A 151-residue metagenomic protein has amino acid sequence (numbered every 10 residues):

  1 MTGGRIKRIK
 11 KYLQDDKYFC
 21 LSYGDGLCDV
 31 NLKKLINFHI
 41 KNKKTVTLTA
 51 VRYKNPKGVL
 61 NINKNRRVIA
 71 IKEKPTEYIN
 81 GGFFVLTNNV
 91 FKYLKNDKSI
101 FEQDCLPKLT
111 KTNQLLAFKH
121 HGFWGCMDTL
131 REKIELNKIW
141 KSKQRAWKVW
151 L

Functional and structural regions predicted by a protein language model:
M1-C20: Short phosphate-binding loop-to-helix
G4, N31-L32: Short N-terminal helix/helix-N-cap motif within the alpha/beta-hydrolase-1
K17-C20, L27, K33-I40, Y53-K54 (+1 more regions): Catalytic-core segments of class I nucleotidyltransferases/pyrophosphorylases that form NMP-activated intermediates
Y23-G24, L48: Small/polar loops that bind or transfer phosphate-bearing groups
N42-R52: A short, conserved acidic/glycine-rich loop-to-beta-strand motif that forms the donor nucleotide-sugar/metal
N63: Extended acidic/charged loop-beta regions that coordinate divalent cations and stabilize anionic phosphate/carboxylate
